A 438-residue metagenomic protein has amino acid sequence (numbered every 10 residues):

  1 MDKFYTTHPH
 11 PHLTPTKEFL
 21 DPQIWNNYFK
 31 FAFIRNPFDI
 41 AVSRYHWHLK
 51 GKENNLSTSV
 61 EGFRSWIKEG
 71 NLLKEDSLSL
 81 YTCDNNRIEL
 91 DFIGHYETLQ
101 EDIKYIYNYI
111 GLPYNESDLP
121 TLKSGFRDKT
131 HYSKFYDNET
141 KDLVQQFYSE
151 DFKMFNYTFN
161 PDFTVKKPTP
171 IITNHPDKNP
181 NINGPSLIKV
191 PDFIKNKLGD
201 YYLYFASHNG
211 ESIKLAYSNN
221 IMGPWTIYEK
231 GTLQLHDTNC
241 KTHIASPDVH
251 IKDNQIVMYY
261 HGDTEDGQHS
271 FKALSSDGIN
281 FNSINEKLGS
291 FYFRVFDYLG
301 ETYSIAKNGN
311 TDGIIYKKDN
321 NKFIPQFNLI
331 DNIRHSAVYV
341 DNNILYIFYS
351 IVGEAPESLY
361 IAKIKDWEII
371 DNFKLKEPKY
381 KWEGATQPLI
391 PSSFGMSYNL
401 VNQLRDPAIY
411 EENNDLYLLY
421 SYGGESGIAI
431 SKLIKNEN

Functional and structural regions predicted by a protein language model:
M1-P161: Membrane-interface amphipathic segments in extracytoplasmic regions
K17-P22, A245-D248, D406: Catalytic micro-motifs at enzyme active sites that drive phosphoryl/nucleotidyl and oxygen chemistry
Y28, L359, P407: Change "...and in nucleic-acid phosphodiester-cleaving endonucleases..." to "...and in nucleic-acid processing enzymes
T82, P407-A408: Short, surface-exposed beta-strand/loop micro-motifs that present aromatic residues
T130-D142, Y398-L400, D406, L419-G423: Short, flexible active-site recognition loops that position polar ligands and cofactors
D162-N402, E411-N438: Beta-rich carbohydrate-recognition and catalytic domains
